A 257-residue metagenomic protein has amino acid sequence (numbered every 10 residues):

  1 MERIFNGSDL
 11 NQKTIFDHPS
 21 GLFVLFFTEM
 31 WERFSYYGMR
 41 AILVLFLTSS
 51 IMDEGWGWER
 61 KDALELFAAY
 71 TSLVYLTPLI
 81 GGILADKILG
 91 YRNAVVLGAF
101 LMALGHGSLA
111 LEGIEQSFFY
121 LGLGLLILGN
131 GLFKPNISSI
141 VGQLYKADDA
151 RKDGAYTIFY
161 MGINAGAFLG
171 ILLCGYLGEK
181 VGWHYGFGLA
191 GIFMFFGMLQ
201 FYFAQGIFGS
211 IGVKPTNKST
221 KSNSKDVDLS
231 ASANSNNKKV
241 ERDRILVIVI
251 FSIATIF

Functional and structural regions predicted by a protein language model:
M1-V24, A147, G175-F257: Intracellular loop-helix junctions on the cytosolic face of multi-pass helical membrane proteins
A41-L64: Short amphipathic helix-loop junctions that connect adjacent transmembrane helices in Major Facilitator Superfamily/SLC
L64-D86, K134, F168: Central cavity-lining transmembrane alpha-helices of secondary-active solute carriers, predominantly the Major
V74, R151-E179, G186-G197: Glycine-rich segments within core transmembrane alpha-helices of 12-TM secondary carriers
K87-A99, D149: Cytoplasmic membrane-interface "Motif A"-like loop-to-helix N-cap segments of 12-TM Major Facilitator Superfamily
L97-S117: C-terminal ends and interior cores of transmembrane alpha-helices in multi-pass membrane transporters/permeases
G105, Q116-F133: Hydrophobic core of transmembrane alpha-helices in multi-pass small-molecule transporters, especially MFS/SLC-type
L132-K146: Intracellular juxtamembrane helix-capping segments at the cytosolic ends of symmetry-related transmembrane helices
